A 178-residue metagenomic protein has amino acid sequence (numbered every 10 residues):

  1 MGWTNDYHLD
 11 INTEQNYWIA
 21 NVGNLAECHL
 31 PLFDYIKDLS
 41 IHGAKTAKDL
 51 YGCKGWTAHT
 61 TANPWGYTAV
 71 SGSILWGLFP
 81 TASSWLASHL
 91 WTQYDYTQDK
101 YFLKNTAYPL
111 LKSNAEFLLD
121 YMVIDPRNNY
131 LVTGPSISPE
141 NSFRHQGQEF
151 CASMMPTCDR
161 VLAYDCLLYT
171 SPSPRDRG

Functional and structural regions predicted by a protein language model:
M1, W91, Q98-D99, A107-Y108 (+3 more regions): An acidic- and aromatic-residue-enriched active-site/binding cleft used to recognize and process polar
M1-N105: Substrate-binding groove/exosite segments of carbohydrate-active enzymes
T13, L30-F33, Y108, A115 (+2 more regions): Extracytoplasmic/secreted envelope proteins and their assembly/folding machinery, especially bacterial periplasmic
F33-A47, L110-D125: Long, well-ordered core segments of solenoidal/helical folds
W85, L110, L162: Charged catalytic carboxylate motif
S113-L168: Acidic/histidine-rich catalytic neighborhood
Y169-G178: Conserved small/polar residues in nucleotide/adenosyl-binding loops
